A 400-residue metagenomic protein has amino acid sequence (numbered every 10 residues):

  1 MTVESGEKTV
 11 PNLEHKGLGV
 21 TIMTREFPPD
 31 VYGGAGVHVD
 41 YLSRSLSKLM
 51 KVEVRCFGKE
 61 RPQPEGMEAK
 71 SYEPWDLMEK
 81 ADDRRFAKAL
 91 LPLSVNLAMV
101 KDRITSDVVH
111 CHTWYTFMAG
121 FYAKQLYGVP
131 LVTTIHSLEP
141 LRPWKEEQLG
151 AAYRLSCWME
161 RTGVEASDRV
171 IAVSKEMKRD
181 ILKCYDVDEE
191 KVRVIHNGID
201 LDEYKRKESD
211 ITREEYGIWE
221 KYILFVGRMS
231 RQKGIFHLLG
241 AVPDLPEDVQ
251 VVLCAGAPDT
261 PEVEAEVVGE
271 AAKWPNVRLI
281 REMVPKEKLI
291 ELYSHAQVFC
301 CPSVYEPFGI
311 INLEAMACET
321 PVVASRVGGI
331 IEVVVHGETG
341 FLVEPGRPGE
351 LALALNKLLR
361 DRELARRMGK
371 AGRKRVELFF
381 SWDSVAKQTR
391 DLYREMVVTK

Functional and structural regions predicted by a protein language model:
M1-Q63, P243: N-terminal subdomain of nucleotide-sugar transferases
V37, K221-D244, G349: A conserved mid-protein helix/loop that constitutes part of the nucleotide-sugar donor-binding site
E176, G198: Carbohydrate-associated surface elements
E247-N276, E287-K288, L364: Short, structured helix-loop element that forms part of the nucleotide-activated donor/catalytic region
E291-A296: Short alpha-helical donor nucleotide-sugar binding micro-motif in glycosyltransferases
V298, P321-A324, V334: Short hydrophobic beta-strand element within catalytic cores of glycosyltransferases and related nucleotide-activated
V304: Aromatic "clamp/platform" in nucleotide-sugar-dependent glycosyltransferases that forms part of the donor/acceptor
H336-G337, F341-P348, K357-E363: Conserved acidic donor-binding segment of nucleotide-sugar-dependent glycosyltransferases
